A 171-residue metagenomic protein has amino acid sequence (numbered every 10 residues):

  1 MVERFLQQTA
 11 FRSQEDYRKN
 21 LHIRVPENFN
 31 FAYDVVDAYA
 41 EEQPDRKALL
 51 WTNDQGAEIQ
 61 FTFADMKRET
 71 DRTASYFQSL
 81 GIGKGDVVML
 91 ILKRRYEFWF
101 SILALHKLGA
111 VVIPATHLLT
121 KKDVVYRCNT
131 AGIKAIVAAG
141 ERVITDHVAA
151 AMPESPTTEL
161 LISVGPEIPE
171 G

Functional and structural regions predicted by a protein language model:
V2-Q8, E27-L49: A short N-terminal helical cap/helix-turn-helix that marks the beginning of AMP-binding/adenylate-forming
S13-H22: Short, contiguous pre-domain boundary segments
H22-E27, R94: Active-site diphosphate/adenylate-binding microenvironment
F29-Y33, T70, E141-T145: A structural signal for well-ordered alpha-helical scaffolds and beta->alpha junctions
Y39, Q43, E69-T70, G140: Hydrophobic/aromatic residues within well-ordered alpha-helical segments
D45, L49-L103, T120-V125: Conserved AMP-binding/adenylate-forming core of the ANL superfamily
F100-L103, K107-G171: Structural core segment of the AMP-binding/adenylate-forming
